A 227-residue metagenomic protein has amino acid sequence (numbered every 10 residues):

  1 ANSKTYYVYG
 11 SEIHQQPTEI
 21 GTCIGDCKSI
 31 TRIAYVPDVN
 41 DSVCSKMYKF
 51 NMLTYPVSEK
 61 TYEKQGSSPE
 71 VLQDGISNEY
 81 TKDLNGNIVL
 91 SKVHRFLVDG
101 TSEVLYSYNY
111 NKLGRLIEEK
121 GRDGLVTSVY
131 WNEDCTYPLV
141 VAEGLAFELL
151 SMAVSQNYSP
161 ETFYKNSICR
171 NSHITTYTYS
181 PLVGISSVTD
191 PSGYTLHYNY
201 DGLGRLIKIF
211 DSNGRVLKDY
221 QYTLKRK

Functional and structural regions predicted by a protein language model:
A1-G10, Q15-G121, L125-D190, T195-K227: Beta-strand elements of repeat-based all-beta scaffolds
